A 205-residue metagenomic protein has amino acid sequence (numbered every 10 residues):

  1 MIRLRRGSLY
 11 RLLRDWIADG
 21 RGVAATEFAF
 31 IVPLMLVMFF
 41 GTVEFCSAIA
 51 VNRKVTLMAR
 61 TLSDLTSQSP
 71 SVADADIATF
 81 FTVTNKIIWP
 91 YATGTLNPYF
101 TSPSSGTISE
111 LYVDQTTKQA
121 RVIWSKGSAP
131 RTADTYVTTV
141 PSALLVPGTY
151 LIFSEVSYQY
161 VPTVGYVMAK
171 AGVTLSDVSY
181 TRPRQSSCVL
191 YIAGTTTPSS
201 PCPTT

Functional and structural regions predicted by a protein language model:
M1-P90: Alpha-helical assembly-interface signal, strongest on the long, hydrophobic N-terminal helix that forms
I2-R3, R60, S67-T205: Short, conserved structural patches
